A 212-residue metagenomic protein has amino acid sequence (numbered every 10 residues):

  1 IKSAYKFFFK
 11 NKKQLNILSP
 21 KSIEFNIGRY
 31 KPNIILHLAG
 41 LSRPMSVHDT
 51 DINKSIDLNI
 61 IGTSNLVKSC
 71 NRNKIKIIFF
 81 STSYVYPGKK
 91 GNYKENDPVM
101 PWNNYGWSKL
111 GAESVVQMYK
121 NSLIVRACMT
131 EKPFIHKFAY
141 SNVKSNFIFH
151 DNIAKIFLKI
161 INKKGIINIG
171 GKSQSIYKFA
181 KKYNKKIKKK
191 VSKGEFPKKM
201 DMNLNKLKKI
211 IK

Functional and structural regions predicted by a protein language model:
K10, I35-A39, I77-S83, I124-A127: SDR active-site strand-loop-helix element
K10-K21: Rossmann-fold cofactor-recognition segment
L18, T50, K54-N65, V99 (+2 more regions): Glycine-rich NAD(P)-binding loop of the Rossmann-fold in SDR/ketoreductase-type enzymes
P20-L58: NAD(P)H-binding glycine-rich loop region in Rossmannoid oxidoreductase-like domains and their noncatalytic homologs
S64-M100: Conserved Rossmann-fold NAD(P)-dependent oxidoreductase catalytic core, especially the SDR/UDP-sugar
M100-C128: Active-site Tyr-X1-5-Lys
A127, F134-N162: Substrate-positioning beta->alpha
I156-K199: Mid/C-terminal beta-alpha module of Rossmann-like enzyme folds, strongest in SDR-family dehydrogenases/epimerases
